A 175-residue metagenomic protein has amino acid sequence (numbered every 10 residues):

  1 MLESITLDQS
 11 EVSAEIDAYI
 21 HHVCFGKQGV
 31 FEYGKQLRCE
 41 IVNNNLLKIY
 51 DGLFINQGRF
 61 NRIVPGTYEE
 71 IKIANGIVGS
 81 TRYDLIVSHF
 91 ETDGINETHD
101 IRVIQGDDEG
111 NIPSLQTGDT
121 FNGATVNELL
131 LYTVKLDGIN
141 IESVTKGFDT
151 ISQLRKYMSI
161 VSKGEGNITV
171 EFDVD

Functional and structural regions predicted by a protein language model:
M1-N56: N-terminal "first-domain core" detector
S4-S10, I49-E165: Beta-strand-rich solenoidal segments
E165, V174-D175: Polar, enzyme-active/binding microenvironments
